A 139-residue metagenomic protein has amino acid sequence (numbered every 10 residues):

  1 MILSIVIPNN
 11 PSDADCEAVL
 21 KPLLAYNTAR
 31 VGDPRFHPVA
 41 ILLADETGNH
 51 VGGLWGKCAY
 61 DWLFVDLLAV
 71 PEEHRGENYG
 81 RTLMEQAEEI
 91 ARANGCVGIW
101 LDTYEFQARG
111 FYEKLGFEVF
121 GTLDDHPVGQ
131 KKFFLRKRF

Functional and structural regions predicted by a protein language model:
M1-P11: Conserved N-terminal entry element of GNAT/NAT acetyltransferase domains
V19, Y112, F117: Conserved active-site tyrosine of GNAT-family acetyltransferases
P34, D45-E46, L54-L63, L68: A conserved beta-strand-loop-helix scaffold within acyl/acetyltransferase catalytic domains
P38-L42, G53, L67, K132-F134: Short hydrophobic/aromatic beta-strand element in the GNAT-like acyltransferase core that lines or flanks the acyl-donor
C58-D66, R75, P127-K132: A conserved beta-turn-beta hairpin within the catalytic core of GNAT-like acetyltransferases that forms part
H74, N78-Q86: Conserved acetyl-CoA pyrophosphate-binding loop and the N-cap/start of the following alpha-helix in GNAT-like
A91-Y104: Conserved GNAT acetyl-CoA-binding A-motif
W100-D102, E118-F134: Conserved catalytic-core motifs of GNAT/GCN5-like acyltransferases
